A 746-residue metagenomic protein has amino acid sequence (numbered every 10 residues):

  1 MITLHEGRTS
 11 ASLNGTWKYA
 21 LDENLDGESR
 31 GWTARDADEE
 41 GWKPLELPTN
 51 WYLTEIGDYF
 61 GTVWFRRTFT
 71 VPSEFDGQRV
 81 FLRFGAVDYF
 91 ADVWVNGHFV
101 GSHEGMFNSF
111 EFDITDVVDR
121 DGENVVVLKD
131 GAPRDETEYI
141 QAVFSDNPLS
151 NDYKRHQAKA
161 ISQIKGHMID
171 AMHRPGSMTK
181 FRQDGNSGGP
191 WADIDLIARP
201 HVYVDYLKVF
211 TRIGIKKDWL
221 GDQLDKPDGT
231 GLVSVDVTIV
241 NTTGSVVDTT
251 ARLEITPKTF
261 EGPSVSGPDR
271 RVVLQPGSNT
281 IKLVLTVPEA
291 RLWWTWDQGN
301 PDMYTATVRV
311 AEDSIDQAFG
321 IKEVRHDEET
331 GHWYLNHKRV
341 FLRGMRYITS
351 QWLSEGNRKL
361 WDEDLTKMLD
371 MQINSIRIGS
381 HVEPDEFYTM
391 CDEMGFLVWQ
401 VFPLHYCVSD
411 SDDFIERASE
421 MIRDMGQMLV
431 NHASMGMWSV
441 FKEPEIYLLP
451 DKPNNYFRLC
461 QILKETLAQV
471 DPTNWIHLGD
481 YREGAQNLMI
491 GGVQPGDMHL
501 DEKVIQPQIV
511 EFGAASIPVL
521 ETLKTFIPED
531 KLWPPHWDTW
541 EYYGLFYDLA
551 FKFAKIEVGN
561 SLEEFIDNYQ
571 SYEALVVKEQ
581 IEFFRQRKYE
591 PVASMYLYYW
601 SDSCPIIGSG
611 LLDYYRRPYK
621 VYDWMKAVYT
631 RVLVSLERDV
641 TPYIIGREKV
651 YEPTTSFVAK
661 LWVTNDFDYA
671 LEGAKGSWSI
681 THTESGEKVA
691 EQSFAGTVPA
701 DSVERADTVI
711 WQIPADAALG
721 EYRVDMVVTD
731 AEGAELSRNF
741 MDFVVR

Functional and structural regions predicted by a protein language model:
M1-I378, M421, G436-M437, V576 (+3 more regions): Secreted/periplasmic carbohydrate-active enzymes, especially glycoside hydrolases
S375-D613, T641: Substrate-binding/catalytic cleft of secreted carbohydrate-active enzymes, primarily glycoside hydrolases
